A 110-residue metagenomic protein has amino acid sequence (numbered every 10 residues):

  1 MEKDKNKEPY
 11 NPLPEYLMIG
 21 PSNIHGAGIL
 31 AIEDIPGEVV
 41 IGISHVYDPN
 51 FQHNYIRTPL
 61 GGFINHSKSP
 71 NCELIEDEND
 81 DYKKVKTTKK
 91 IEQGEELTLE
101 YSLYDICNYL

Functional and structural regions predicted by a protein language model:
M1-L110: Conserved catalytic SET/PR domain of SAM-dependent protein methyltransferases, capturing the structural core that binds
